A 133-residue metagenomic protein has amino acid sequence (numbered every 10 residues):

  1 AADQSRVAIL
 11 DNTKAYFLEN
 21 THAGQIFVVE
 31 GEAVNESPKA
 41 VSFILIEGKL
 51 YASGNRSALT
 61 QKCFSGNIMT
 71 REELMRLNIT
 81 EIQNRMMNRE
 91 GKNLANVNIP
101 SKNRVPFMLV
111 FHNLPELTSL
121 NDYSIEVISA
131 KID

Functional and structural regions predicted by a protein language model:
A1-Q25: Low-complexity, acidic Ser/Thr/Pro/Gly-rich terminal tails and inter-domain linkers that flank the onset of structured
N12-F17, E30, E90-A95: Short structured motifs
N20-Q25, V41, P100-K102: Short coil/turn motifs at beta-sheet boundaries
E32-S37: Asparagine-centered strand-capping/turn motif at beta-strand->loop junctions
P38-S42, L117-S119: A short beta-turn/strand-edge loop motif at beta-sheet boundaries
S42-N93: The feature marks short-to-medium sequence segments in extracytoplasmic or secretory-pathway proteins
K92, N96-I132: Short, surface-exposed ligand- or partner-binding patches at beta-edge/loop junctions that are enriched in aromatics
